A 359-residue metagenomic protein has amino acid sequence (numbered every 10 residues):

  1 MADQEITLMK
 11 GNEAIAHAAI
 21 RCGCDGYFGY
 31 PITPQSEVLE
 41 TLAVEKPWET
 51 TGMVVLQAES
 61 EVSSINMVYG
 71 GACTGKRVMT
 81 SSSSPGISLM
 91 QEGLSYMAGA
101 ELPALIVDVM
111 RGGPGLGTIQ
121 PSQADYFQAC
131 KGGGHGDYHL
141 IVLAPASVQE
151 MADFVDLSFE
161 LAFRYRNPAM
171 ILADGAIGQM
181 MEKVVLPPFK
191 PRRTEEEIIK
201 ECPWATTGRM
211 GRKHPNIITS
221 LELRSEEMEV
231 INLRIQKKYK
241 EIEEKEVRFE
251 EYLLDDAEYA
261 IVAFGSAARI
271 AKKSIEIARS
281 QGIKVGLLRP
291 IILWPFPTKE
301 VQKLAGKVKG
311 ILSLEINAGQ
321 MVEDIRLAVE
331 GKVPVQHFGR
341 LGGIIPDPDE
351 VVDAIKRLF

Functional and structural regions predicted by a protein language model:
T7-V44: N-terminal glycine-rich anion-binding loops that anchor highly charged ligand groups
K10-A14, Q236-Y259, K272: Glycine-/acidic-rich phosphate or pyrophosphate-binding loops and their flanking alpha/beta elements
E37-K131, I141-F163: Thiamine diphosphate
L140-E197, E350-L358: Structural signature of the thiamine diphosphate
R166-E251: Conformationally flexible catalytic loops at phosphate/diphosphate-handling active centers
A271-L304: Generic long, charged, amphipathic alpha-helical segments
E315-F359: Peripheral docking tails and interdomain loops at the edges of cofactor- or intermediate-handling domains
